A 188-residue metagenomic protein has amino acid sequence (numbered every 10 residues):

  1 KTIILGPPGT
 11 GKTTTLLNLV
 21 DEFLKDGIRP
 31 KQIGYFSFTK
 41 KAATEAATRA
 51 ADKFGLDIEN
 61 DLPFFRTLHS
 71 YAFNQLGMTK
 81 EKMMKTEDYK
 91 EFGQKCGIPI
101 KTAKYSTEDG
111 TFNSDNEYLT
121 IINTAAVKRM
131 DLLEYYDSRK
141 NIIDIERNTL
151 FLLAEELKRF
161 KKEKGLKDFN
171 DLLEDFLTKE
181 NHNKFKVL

Functional and structural regions predicted by a protein language model:
K1-E81: P-loop NTPase Walker
K1-T10, T14-T15, Q32-G34, K104-L188: Accessory N-terminal region flanking or inserted into the helicase ATPase core in nucleic-acid motor proteins
F23, G93, K161-K162: Hydrophobic alpha-helix position signal
A42, D88, T149: Soluble or luminal CAZymes and related metallo-dependent hydrolases
A50, L76, G93-C96, F176-N181: Alpha-helix C-terminal capping segments
I58-D61, T67, T86-G93, E155-K158: SF2 helicase/translocase NTPase motor core, specifically the RecA-like lobe 1 inter-motif segment between Walker
T79-E87, D144: DNA-processing P-loop NTPase/helicase core
T86-E108: Conserved phosphoryl-transfer catalytic core
